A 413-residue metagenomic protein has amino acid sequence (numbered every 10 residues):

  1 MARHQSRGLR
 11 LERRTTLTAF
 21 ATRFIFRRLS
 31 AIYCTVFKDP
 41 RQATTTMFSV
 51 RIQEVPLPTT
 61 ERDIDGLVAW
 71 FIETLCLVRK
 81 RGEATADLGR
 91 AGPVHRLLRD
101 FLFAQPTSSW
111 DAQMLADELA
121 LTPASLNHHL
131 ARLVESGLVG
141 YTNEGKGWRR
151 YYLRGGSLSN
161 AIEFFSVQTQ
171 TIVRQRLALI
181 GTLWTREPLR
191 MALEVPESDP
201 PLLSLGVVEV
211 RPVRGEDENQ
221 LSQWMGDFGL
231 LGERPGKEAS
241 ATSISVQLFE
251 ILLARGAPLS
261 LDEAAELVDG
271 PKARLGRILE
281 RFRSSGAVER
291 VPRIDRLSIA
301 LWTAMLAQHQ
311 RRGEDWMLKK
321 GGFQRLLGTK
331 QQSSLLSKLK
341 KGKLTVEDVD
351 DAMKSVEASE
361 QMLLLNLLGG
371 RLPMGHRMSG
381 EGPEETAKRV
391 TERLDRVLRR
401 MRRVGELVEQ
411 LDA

Functional and structural regions predicted by a protein language model:
M1-T44: N-terminal amphipathic/basic-hydrophobic helices that include classical n-h-c signal peptides and signal-anchor
L57-L97, G206-Q247: Short alpha-helical segments that sit at the start of domains
L102-S108, H129-R132, L252-A257, I278-R281: Short helix-capping/hinge SLiMs at alpha-helix to coil transitions
T107-D117, A257-L267: Short acidic, hydrophobic short linear motifs in intrinsically disordered regions
A120-E135, D269-S284: Short amphipathic alpha-helical interaction segments
V134-E144, R283-R296: A short, conserved structural fragment
N143-Y151, G156, P292-T303, G369-P373: Short, Lys/Arg-rich nucleic-acid/phosphate-binding segment
S159-L202, G313-A413: Amphipathic alpha-helical dimerization/coiled-coil segments that flank or bridge DNA-binding/regulatory modules
